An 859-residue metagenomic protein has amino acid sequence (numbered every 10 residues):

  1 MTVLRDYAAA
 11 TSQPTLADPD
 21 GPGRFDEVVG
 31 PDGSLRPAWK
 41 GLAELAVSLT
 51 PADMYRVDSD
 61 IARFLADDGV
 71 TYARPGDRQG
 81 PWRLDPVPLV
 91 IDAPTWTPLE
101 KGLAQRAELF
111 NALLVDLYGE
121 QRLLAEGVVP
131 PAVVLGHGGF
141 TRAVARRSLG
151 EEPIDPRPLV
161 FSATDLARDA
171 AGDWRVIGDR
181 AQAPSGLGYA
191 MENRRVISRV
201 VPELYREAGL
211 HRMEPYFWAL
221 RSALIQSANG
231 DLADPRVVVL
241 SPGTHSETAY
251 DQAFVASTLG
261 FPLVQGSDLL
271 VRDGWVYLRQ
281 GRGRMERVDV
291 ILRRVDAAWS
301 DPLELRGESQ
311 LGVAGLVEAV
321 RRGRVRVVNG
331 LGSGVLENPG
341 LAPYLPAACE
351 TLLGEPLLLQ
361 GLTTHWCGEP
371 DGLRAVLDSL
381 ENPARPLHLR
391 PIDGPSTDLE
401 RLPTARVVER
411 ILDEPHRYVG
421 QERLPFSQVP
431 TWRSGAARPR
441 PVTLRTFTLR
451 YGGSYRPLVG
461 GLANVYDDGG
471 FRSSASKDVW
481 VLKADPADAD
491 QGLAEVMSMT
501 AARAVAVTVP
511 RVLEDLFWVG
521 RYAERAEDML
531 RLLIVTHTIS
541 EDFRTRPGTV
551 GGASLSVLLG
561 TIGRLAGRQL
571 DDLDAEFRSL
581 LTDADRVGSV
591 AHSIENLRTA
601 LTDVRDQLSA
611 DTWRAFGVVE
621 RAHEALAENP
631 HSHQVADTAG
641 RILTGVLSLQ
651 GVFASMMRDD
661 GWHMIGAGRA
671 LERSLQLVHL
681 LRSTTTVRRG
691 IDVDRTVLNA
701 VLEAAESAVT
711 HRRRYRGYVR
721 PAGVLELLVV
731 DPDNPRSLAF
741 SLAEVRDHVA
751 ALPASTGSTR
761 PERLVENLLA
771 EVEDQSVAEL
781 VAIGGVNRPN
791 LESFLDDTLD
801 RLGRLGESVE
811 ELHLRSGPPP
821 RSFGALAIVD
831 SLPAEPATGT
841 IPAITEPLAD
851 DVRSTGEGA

Functional and structural regions predicted by a protein language model:
M1-P37, V160-F161, R168-R175, D179-R326 (+1 more regions): ATP-binding N-terminal substructure of ATP-dependent carboxylate-amine bond-forming enzymes
T2-P98: N-terminal low-complexity, Ser/Thr- and acidic-residue-enriched intrinsically disordered segments
G21-G23, A38-G41, V196-E203, L232-P235 (+7 more regions): Short acidic (Asp/Glu) and glycine-rich catalytic loops that position anionic groups and cofactors
L65-I154, D169-A171, A181-V237, G243-F254 (+5 more regions): Alpha-helical transmembrane segments and their helix-helix packing motifs
W96, E100-E120, V134-R146, R272 (+3 more regions): Active-site nucleotide/adenylate-binding loops and adjacent lid/helix of ATP-dependent enzymes
G138-G139, A143-R175, E286, V290 (+2 more regions): Phosphate-binding site of ATP-dependent enzymes
S162-D169, I177-R180, L240-P242, V264-G266 (+10 more regions): Generic beta-strand/beta-sheet core signal
